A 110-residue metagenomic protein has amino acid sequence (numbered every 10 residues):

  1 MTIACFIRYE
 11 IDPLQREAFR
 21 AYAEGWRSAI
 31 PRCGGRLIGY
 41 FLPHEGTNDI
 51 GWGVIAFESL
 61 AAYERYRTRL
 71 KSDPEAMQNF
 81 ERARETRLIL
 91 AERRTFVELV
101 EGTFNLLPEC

Functional and structural regions predicted by a protein language model:
M1-T2, T86-C110: Intrinsic disorder/low-complexity detector
I3-R8, F19, A29-I30, G51-F57: Short, structured motif recognition centered on aromatic/hydrophobic residues
Q15-R16, L60: Residues at or immediately preceding the N-termini of alpha-helices
A21-I38, A56-F96: An amphipathic, aromatic/His-enriched active-site/gating alpha helix that lines ligand/cofactor pockets
Y40-P43: Vicinal oxygen chelate
G46-D49: Short acidic/glycine-enriched loop/turn segments that link adjacent beta-strands
